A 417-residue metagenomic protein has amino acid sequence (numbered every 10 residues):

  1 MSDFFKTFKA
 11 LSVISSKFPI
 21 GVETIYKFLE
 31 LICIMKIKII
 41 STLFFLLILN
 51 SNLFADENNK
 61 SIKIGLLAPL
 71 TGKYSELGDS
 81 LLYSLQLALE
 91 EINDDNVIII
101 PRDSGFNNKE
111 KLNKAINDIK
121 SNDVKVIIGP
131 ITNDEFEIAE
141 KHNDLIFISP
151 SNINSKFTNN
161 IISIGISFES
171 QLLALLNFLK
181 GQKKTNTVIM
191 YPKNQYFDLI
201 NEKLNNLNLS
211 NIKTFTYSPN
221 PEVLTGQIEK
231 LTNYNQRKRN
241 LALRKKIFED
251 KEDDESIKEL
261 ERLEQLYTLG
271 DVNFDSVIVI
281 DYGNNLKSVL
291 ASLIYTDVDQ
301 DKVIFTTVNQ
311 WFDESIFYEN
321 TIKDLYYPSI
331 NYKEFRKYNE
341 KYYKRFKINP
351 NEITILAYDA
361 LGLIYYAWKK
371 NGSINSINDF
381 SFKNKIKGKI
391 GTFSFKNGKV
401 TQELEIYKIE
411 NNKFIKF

Functional and structural regions predicted by a protein language model:
S2-F18, Y26-F28, C33: Low-acidity, Ser/Thr- and Arg-rich intrinsically disordered low-complexity segments
I37-F44, L53-F417: Extracytosolic ligand-binding ectodomains
